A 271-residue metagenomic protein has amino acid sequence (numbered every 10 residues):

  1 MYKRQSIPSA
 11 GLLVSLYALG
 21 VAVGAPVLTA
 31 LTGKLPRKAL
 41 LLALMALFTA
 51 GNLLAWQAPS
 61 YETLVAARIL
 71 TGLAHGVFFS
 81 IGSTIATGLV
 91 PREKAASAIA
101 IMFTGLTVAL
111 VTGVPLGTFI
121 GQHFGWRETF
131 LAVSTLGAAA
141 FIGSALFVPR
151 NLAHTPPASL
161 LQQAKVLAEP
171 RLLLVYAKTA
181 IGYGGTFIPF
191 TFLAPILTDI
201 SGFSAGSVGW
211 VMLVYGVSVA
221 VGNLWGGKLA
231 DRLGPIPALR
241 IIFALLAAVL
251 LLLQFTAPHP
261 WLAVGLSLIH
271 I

Functional and structural regions predicted by a protein language model:
M1-Q5, I269-I271: Conserved small/polar residues in nucleotide/adenosyl-binding loops
V23-P59: Conserved MFS/SLC helix-loop-helix module at the cytosolic interface between two early adjacent transmembrane helices
P36, Q57-E62, G202, T256-A257: Helix-breaking motifs and short loop linkers at transmembrane-helix boundaries and internal kinks in secondary membrane
L40-L53, P237-L251: Structural signature of the two symmetry-related core transmembrane helices
E62-L70, W261-L266: Paired small-residue
T63, I101-L146: Helix-loop-helix hairpin linking two adjacent transmembrane segments in secondary transporters
A67-T104: Cytoplasmic helix-loop-helix junction between adjacent transmembrane helices in 12-TM secondary transporters
V148-V175: Juxtamembrane intracellular "pre-TM" segments in multi-pass secondary transporters
